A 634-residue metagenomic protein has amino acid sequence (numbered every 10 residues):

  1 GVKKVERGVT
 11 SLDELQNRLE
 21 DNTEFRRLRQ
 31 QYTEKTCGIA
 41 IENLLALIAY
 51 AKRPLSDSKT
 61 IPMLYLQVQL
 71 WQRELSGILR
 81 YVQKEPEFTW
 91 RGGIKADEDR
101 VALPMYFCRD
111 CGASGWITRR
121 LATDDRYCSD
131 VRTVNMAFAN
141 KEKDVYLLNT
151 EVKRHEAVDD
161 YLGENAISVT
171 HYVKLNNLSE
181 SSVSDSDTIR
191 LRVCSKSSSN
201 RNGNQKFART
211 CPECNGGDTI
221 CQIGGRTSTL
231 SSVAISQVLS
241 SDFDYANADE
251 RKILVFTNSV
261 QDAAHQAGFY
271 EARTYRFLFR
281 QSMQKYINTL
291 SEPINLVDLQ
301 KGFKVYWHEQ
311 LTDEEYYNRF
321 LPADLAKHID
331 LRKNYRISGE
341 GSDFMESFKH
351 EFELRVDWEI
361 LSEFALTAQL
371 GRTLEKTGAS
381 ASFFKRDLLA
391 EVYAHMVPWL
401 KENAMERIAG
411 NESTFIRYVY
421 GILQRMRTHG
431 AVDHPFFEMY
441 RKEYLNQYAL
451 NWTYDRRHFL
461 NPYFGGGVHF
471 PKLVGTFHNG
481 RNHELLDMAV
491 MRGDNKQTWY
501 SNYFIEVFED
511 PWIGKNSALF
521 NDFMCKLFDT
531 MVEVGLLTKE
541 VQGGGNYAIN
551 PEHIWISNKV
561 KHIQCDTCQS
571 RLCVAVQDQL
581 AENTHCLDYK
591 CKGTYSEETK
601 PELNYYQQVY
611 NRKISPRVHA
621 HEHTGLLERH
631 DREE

Functional and structural regions predicted by a protein language model:
G1-I94, D99-A102, F107-D110, W116-V560 (+2 more regions): Charged, low-complexity interaction segments
